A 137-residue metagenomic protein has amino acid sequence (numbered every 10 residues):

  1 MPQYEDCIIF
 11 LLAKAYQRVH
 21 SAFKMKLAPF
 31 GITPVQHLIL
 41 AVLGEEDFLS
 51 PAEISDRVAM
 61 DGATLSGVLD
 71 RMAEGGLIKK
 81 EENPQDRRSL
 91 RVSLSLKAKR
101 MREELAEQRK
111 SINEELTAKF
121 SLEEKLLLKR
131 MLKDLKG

Functional and structural regions predicted by a protein language model:
M1, L12, Y16, D47 (+3 more regions): Flexible interhelical turns and helix-capping residues at alpha-helix boundaries within structured domains
M1-F30, D134-L135: N-terminal leader segment of winged-helix/HTH proteins
L12, L40-L43, R102: Hydrophobic residues on short alpha-helical segments
Q17-T64: N-terminal helix-turn-helix DNA-binding core of bacterial DNA-binding proteins
H20, D70-R130: Charged, amphipathic alpha-helical coiled-coil/dimerization segments
S66-V68: Short amphipathic alpha-helical interaction segments
